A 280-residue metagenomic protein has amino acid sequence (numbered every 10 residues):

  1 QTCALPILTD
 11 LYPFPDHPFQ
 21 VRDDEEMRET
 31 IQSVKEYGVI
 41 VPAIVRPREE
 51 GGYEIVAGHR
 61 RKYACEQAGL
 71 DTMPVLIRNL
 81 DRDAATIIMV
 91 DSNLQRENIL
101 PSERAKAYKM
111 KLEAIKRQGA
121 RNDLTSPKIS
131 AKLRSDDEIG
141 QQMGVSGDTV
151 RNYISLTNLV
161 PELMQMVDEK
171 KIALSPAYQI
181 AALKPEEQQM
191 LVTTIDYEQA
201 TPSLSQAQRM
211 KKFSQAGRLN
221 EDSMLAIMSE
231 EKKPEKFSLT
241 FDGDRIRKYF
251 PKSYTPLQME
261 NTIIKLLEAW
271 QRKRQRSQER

Functional and structural regions predicted by a protein language model:
Q1-R78, A84-N98: Short, charged/polar connector segments at secondary-structure boundaries
G38, A43, I115-G119, P161: Structural motif corresponding to the C-terminal cap of alpha-helices
Y63-N158, D168, A182: Amphipathic, charge-rich alpha-helical segments that serve as recognition/docking helices
D137-E138, M143, G147-R272: Amphipathic alpha-helical extensions and coiled-coil-like segments
R272-R280: Short acidic DE-rich linear segments
